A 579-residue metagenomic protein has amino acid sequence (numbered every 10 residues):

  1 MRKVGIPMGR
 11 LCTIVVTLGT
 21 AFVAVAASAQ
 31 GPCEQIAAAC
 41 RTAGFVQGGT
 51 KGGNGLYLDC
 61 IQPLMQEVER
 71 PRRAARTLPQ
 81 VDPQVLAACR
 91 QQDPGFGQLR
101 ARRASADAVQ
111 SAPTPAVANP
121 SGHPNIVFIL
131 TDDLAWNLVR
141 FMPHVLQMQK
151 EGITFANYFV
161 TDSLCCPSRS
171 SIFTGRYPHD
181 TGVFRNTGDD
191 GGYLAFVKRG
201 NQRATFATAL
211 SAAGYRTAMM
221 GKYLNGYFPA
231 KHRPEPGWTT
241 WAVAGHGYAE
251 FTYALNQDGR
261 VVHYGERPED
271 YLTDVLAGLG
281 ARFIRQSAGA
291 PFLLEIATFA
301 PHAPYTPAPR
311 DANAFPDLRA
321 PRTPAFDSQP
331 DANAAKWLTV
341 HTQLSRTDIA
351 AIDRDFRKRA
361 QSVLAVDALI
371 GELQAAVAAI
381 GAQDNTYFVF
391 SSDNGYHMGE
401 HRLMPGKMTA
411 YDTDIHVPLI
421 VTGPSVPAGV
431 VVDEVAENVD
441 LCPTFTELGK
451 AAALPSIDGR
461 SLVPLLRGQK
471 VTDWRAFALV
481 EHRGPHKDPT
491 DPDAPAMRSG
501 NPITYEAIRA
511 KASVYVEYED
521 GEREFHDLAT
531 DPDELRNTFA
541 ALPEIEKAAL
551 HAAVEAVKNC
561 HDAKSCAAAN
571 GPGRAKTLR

Functional and structural regions predicted by a protein language model:
A24-A26: N-terminal signal peptide c-region/cleavage motif recognized by signal peptidases
Q30-V109: Mitochondrial intermembrane space
A112-P124, L134-L138, S163, G245-Y271 (+7 more regions): Active-site-proximal cap/lid insertion segments
G122-V127, E151-A156, D180, A212-A218 (+5 more regions): Loop/turn elements at helix/coil->beta-strand transitions in domains of secreted/extracellular proteins
F128-I129, A135-A218, H246-G247, Y253-R260: Active-site segment of extracytoplasmic enzymes that catalyze sulfate/phosphate-ester chemistry
F141-M142, T154-Y177, F184, M219-K231 (+6 more regions): Short, solvent-exposed turn/loop segments enriched in Gly/Ser/Thr/Pro and often Arg
I153, V261, F283, F315-L318 (+5 more regions): C-terminal accessory region downstream of the catalytic core in glycan-modifying enzymes
G237-Y248, N394-E400, P427, V439-C442 (+3 more regions): C-terminal cap/loop subdomain of S1 sulfatases and analogous C-terminal strand-loop tails that border
